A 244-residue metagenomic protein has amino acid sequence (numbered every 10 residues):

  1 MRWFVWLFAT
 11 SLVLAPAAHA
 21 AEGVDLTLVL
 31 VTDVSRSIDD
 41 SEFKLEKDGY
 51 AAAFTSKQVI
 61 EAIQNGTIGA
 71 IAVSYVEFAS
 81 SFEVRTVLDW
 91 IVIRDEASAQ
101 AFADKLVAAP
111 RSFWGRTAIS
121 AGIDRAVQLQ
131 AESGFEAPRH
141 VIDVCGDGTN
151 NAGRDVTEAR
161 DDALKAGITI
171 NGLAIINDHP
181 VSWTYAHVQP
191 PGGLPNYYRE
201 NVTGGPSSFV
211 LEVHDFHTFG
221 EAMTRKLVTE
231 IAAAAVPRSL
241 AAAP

Functional and structural regions predicted by a protein language model:
V5-A15: Bacterial N-terminal signal peptides
P16-A20: Sec/Tat signal peptide C-region and signal peptidase I cleavage site
E22-D89, G122, A126, V141-C145 (+1 more regions): Von Willebrand factor
V31-S41, V73, D89, K105-R116 (+3 more regions): Second-shell loop/turn segments in exported
R85, I93, S98-H140, A174-T184 (+2 more regions): Von Willebrand factor
R116-A166, P244: Exposed acidic/Ser/Thr-rich ligand/metal-binding surfaces
T149-Y197: VWA/integrin I-like adhesion module and closely mimicked acidic/polar interface patches used
V210-P244: C-terminal "exit" segments of structured domains
